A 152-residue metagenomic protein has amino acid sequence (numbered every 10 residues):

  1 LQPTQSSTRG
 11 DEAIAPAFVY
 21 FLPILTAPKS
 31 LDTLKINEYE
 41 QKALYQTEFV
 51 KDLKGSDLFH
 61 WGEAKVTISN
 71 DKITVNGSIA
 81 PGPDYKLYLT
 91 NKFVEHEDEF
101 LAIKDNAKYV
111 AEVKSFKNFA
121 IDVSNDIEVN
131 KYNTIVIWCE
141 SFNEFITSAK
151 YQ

Functional and structural regions predicted by a protein language model:
L1-T4: N-terminal Lys/Arg-rich, disordered targeting/topogenic segments
S7-Y20: Hydrophobic membrane-insertion alpha-helices, especially the h-region of bacterial N-terminal signal peptides
L22-N70, L101-D105: Transition segment at domain starts
E63-Y85: Short, surface-exposed binding/anchoring microloops in extracellular/periplasmic proteins
S78-G82, Y88, E112, I127-N130: Mid-length scaffold segments of soluble, non-membrane domains
L87-K92, W138: Predominantly extracellular/luminal cell-surface or secreted proteins
E97-N125: An anionic, turn-rich surface loop/hairpin at beta-sheet edges that serves as a generic interaction/coordination patch
S124-S148: Short, exposed beta-strand-loop hairpins at the edges of beta-sheets in extracellular/periplasmic proteins
